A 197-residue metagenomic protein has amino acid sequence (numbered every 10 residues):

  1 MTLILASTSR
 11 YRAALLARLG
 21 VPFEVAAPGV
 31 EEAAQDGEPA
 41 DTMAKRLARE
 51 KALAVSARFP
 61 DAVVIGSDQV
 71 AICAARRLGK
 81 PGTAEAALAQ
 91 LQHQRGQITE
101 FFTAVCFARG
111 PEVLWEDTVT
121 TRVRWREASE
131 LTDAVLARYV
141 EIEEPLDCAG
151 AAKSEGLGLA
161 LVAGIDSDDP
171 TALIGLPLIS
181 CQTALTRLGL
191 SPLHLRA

Functional and structural regions predicted by a protein language model:
M1-I4, G37-A197: Anionic-ligand binding patches
M1-V21: N-terminal beta1-alpha1 ligand-phosphate binding loop
T8, P28, G110: Cofactor-binding loop segments of dinucleotide-utilizing enzymes, especially the Rossmann-like FAD- and NAD(P)+-binding
R10, V30, L178: Short, glycine/serine-rich, charged loops/turns that create anion-binding and catalytic segments at active sites
R12, E32-A34, L114: Flexible, glycine-rich phosphate/dinucleotide-binding loops and adjacent beta-alpha linkers at cofactor/substrate
A14-R18, Q35-D36, A57-R58: Short loop/helix-cap segments at secondary-structure boundaries that form the rim of catalytic
V21-P22, K153: A generic short alpha-helical patch detector that favors 3-5-residue windows in or near N-terminal regions
E24-A33: A short beta-strand-loop structural module common to alpha/beta enzyme folds
